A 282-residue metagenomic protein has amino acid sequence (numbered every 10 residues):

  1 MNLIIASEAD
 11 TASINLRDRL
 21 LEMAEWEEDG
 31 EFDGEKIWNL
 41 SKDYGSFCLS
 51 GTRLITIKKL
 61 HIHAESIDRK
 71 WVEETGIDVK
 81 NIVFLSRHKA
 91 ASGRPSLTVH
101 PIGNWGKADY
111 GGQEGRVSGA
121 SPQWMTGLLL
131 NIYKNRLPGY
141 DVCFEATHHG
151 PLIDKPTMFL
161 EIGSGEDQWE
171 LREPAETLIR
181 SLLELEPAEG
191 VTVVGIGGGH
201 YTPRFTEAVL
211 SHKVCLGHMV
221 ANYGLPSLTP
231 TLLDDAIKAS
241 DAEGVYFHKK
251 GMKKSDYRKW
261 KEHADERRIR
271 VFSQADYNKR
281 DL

Functional and structural regions predicted by a protein language model:
M1-H148, L152, G165-E166, R172-E176 (+3 more regions): N-terminal catalytic or cofactor-binding beta/alpha core of small enzyme domains
K155-P156: C-terminal folded domains that constitute the principal catalytic or ligand-binding module of multi-domain proteins
